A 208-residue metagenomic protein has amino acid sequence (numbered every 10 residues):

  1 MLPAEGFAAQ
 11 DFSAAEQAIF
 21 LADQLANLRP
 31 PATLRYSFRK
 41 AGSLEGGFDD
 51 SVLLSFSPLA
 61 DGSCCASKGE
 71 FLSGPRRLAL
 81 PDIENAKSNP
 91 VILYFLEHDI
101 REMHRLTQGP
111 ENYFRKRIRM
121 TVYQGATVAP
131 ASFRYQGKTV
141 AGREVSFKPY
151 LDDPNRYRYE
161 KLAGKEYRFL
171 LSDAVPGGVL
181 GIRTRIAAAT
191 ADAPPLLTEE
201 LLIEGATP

Functional and structural regions predicted by a protein language model:
L2-I83, T107-P208: Acidic, serine/threonine-rich low-complexity disordered tracts
R77-E102: Surface-exposed, glycine/proline- and aromatic-rich loop segments on solvent-exposed faces across compartments
